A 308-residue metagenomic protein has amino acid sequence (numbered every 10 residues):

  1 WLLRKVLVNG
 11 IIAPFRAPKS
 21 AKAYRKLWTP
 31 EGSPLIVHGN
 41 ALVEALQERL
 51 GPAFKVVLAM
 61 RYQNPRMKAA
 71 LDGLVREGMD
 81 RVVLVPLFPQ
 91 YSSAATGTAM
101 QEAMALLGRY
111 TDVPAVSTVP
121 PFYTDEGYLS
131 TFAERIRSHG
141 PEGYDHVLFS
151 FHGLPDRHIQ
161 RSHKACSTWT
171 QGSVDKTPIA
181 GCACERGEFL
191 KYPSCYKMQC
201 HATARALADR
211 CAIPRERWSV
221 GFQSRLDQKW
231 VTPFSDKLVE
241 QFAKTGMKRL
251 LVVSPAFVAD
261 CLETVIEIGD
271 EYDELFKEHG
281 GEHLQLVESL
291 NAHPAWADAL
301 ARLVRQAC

Functional and structural regions predicted by a protein language model:
W1-C308: Active-site-proximal alpha-helix that buttresses catalytic centers in soluble enzyme cores
